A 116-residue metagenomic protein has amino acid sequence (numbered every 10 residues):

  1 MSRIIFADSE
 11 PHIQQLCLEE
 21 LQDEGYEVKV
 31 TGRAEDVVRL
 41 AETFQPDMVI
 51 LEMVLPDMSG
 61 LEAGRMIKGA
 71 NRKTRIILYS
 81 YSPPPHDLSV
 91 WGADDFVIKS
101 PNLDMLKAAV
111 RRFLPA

Functional and structural regions predicted by a protein language model:
Q15-D23: Charged docking surfaces used in two-component/phosphorelay signaling
G25-R33, L40: Short hydrophobic/Thr-rich beta-strand motif most characteristic of the beta2 strand and flanking loop of CheY-like
R33, S59-E62: Acidic catalytic/metal-coordinating carboxylates
E52: Active-site residues of response regulator receiver
P56: The feature encodes the CheY-like receiver
L61-R72: Short amphipathic alpha-helix used as the core "switch/output" element in two-component signaling
P101-L114: C-terminal output helix
